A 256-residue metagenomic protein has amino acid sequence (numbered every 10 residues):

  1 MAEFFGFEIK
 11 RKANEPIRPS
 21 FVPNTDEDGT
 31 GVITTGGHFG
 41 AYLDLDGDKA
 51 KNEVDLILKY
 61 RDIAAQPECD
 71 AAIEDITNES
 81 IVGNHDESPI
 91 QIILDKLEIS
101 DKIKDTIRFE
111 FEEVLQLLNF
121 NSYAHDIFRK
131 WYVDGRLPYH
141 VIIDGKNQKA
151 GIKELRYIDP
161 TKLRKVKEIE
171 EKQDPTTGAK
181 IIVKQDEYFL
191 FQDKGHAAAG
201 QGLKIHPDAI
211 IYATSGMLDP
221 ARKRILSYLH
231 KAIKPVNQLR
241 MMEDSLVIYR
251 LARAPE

Functional and structural regions predicted by a protein language model:
M1-E79, G83, D105-T106, E113-V114 (+1 more regions): Structured, contiguous alpha/beta core segments that scaffold functional sites
H85-L97: Low-complexity, highly charged intrinsically disordered N-terminal segments that act as targeting/localization
